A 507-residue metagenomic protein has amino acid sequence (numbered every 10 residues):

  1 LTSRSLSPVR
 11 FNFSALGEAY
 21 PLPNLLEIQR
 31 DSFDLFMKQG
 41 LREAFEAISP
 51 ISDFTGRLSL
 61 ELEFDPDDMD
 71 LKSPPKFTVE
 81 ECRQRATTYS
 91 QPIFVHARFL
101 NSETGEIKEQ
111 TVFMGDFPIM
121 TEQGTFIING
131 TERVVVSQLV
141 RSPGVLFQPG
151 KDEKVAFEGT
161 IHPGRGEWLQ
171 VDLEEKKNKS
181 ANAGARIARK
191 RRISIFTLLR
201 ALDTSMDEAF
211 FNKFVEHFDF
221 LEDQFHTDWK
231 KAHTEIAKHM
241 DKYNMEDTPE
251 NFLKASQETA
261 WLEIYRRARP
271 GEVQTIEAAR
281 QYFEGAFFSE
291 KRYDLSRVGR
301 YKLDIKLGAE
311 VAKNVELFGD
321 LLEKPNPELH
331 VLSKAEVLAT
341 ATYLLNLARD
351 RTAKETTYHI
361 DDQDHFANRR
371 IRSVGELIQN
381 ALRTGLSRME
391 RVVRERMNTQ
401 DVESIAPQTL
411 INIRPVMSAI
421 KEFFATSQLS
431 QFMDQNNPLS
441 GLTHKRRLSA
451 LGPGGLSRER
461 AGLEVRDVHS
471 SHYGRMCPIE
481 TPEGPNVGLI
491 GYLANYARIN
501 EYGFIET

Functional and structural regions predicted by a protein language model:
L1-S449, A494-T507: N-terminal non-catalytic structural scaffold regions of very large proteins
K108, R447-P478: Flexible, glycine/threonine-enriched loop-and-boundary segments that flank and lead into catalytic domains of large
F126, I479-E480: Residue-level signal for helical boundary/lining positions with a hydrophobic bias
